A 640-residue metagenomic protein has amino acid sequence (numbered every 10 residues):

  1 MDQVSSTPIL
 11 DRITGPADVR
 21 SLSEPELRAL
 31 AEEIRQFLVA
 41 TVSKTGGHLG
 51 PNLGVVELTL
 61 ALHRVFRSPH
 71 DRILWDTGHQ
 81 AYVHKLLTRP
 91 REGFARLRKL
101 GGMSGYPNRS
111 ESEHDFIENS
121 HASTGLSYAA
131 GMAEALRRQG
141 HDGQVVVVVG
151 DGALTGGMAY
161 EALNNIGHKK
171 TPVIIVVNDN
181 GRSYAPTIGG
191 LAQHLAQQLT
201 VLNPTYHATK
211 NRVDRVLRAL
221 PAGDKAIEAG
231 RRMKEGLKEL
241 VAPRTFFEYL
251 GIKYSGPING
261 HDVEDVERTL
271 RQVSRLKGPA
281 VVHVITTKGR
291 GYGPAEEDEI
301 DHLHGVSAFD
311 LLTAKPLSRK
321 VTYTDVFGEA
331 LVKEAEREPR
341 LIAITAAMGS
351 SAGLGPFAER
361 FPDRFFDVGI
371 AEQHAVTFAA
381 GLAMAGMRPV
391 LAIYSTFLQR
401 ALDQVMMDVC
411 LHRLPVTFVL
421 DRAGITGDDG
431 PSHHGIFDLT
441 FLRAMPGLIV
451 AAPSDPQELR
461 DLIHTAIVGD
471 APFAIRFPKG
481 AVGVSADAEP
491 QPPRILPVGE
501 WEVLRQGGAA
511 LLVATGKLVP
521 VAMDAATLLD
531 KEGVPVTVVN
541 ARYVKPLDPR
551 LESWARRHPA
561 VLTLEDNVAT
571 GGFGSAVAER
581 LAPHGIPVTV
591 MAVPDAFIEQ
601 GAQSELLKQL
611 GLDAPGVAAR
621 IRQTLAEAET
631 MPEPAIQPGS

Functional and structural regions predicted by a protein language model:
D2-T88, F246-R268, L276, A280-T286: N-terminal amphipathic, basic-rich helices that act as targeting or association modules
G15-R20, V39-G47, E111-E118, I252-G256 (+8 more regions): Glycine- and acidic
H48, V147-V149, Y254-I258, I342-I344 (+6 more regions): Short catalytic-loop micro-motif centered on adjacent basic/acidic residues
H48-K169, Y323, R340-L341, T345-A346 (+1 more regions): Cofactor-binding active-site loop characterized by glycine-rich and histidine/acidic residues
T59, H63, M132-A133, V146-G150 (+11 more regions): Short, well-ordered alpha-helical packing segments
R96-S127, R138-D142, H168-H302, A314-A330 (+5 more regions): Thiamine diphosphate
V145, V149-A162, G353, F365 (+3 more regions): Extended, hydrophobic alpha-helical segments in both membrane/secreted and soluble proteins
H304-D310, R443-E489: Helix-enriched interaction subdomains in cytosolic or periplasmic regions, typified by TIR/SEFIR signaling/NADase cores
